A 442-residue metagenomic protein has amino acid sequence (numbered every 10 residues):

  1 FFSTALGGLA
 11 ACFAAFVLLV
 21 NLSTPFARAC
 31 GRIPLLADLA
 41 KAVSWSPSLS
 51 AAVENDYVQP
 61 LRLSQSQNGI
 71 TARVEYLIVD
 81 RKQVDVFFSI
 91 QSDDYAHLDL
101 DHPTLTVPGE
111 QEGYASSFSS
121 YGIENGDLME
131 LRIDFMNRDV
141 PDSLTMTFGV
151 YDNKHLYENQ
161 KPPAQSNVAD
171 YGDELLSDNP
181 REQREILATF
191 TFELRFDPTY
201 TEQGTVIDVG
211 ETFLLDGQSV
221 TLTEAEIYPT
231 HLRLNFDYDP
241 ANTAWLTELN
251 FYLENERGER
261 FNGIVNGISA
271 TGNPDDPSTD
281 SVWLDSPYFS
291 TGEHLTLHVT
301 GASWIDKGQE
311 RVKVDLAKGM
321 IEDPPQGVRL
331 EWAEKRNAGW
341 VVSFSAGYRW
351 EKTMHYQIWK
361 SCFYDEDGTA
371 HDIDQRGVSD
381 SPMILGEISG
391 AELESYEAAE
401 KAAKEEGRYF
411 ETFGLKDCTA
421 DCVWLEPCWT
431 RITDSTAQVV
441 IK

Functional and structural regions predicted by a protein language model:
F1-F2: Disordered, charged N-terminal biogenesis/targeting segments of membrane/secreted proteins
L6-A15: Core hydrophobic alpha-helical transmembrane segments of single-pass membrane proteins
F16-K442: Alpha-helical, hydrophobic structural elements that either
